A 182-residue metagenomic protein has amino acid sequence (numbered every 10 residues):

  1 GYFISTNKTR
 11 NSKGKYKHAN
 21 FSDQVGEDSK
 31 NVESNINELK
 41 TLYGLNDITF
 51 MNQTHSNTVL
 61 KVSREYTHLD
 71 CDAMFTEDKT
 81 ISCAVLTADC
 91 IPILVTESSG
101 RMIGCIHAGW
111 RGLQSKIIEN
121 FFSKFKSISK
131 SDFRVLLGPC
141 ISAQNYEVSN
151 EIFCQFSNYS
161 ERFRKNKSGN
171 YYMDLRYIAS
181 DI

Functional and structural regions predicted by a protein language model:
G1-I182: Active-site microenvironment for binding and transforming phosphate-containing groups
